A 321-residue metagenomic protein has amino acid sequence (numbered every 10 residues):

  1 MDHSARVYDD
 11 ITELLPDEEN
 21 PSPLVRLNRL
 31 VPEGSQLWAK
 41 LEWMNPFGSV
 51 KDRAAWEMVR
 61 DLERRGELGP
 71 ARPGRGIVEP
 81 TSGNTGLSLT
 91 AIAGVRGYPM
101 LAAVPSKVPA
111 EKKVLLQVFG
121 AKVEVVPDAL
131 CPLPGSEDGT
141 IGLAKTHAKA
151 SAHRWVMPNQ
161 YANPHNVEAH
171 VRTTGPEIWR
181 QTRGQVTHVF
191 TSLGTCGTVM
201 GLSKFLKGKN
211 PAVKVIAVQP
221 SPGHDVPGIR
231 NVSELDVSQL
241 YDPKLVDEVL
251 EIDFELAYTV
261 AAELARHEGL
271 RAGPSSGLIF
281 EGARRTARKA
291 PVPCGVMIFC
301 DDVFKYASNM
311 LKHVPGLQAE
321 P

Functional and structural regions predicted by a protein language model:
M1-P321: PLP-dependent amino-acid enzyme catalytic core
